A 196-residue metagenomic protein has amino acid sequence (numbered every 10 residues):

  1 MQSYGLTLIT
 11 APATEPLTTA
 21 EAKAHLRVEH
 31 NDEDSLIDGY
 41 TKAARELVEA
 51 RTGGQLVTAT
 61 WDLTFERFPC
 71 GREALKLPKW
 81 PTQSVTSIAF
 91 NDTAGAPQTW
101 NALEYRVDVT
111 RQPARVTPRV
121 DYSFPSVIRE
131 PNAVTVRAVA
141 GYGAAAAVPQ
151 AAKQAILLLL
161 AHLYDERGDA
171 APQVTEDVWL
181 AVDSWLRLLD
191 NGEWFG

Functional and structural regions predicted by a protein language model:
M1-G196: Divalent metal-cofactor coordination and adjacent catalytic microenvironments
